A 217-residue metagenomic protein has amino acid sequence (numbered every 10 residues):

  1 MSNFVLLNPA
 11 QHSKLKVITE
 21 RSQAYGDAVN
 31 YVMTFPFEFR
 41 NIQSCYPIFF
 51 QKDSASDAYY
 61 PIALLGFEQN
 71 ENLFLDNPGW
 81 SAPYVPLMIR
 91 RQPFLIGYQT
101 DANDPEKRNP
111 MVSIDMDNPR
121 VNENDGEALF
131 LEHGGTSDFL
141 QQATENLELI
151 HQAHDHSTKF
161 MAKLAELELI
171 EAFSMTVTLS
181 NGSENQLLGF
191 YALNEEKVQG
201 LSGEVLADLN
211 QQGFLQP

Functional and structural regions predicted by a protein language model:
M1-L65: Short, extreme N-terminal leader segments that mark the start of a protein/domain
Y25-D27, F67-L73, N77, A153-K159: Short, basic/low-complexity N-terminal boundary segments at the transition from targeting/disordered tails
F37-N41, V85-L87, A102, A165-L169: Short linear motifs in intrinsically disordered
I42-C45, R90-R91, L169-F173: A short, compositionally biased
K52-S56, Y98-A102, L179-G182: Short acidic-glycine loop/turn motifs at beta-strand connectors
D53, F94, G203: Residue-level marker of positions within ordered structural domains that often coincide with functionally constrained
Y60-F130: Aromatic- and glycine-enriched beta-alpha-beta binding-site module
D104-P217: A contiguous, surface-oriented mixed alpha/beta subdomain in the mid-to-C-terminal portion of proteins that forms
